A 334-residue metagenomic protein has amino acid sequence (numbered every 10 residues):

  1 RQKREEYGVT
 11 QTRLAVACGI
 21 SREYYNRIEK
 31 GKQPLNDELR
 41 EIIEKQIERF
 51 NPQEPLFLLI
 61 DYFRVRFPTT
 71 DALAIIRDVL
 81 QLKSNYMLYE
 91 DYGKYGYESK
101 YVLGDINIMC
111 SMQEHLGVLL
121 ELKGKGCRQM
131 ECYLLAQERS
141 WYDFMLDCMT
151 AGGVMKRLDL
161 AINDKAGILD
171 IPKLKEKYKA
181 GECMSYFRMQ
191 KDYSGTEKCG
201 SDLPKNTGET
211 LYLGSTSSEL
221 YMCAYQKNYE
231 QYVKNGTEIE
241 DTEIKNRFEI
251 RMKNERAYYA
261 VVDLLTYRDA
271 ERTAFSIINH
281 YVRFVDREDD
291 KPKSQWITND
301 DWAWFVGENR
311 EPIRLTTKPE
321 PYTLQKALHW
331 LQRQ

Functional and structural regions predicted by a protein language model:
R1-A17, I42, T317: Short basic helix-loop element that most often maps to the first helix and adjoining turn of HTH DNA-binding modules
Q2, E6, E48-T323, A327-R333: Structured, helix-rich domain cores that form ligand/interaction pockets
T10, S21-Y24, E320: Short coil turns linking two alpha-helices in DNA-binding domains
L14-A15, Y25-I28, L324: Conserved hydrophobic/aromatic packing and binding residues within compact polymer-binding modules
V16-G19, Q334: Intrinsically disordered, low-complexity regulatory segments in nuclear proteins
G19-L35: Recognition helix of helix-turn-helix/homeodomain-like DNA-binding domains that insert into the DNA major groove
N36-P52: DNA major-groove recognition helix of helix-turn-helix/homeodomain DNA-binding modules
